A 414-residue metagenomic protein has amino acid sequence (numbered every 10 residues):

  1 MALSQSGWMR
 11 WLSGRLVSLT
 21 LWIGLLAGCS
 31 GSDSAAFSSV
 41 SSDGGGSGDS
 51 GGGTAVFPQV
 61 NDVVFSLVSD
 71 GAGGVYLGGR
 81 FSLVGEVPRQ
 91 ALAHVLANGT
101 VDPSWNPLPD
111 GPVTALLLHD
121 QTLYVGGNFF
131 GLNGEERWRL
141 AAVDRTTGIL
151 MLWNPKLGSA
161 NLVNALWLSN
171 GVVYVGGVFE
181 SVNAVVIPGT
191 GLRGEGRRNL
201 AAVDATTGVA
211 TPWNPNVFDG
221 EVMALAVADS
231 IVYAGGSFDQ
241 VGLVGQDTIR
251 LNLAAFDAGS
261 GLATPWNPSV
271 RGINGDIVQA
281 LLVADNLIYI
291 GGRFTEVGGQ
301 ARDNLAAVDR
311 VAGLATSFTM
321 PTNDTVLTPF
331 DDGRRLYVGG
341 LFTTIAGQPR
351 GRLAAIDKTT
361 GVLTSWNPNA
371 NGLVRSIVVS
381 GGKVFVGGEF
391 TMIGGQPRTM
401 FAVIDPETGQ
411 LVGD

Functional and structural regions predicted by a protein language model:
A2-L19: Bacterial N-terminal signal peptides that target proteins for export
L3, T20-G24, C29-D414: Extracytoplasmic surface signature
